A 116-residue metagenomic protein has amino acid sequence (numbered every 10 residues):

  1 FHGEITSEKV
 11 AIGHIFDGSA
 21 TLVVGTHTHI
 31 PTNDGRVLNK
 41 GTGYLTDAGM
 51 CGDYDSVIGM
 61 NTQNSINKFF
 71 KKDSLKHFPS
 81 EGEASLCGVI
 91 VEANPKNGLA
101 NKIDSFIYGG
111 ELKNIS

Functional and structural regions predicted by a protein language model:
H2-G3: Active-site rim beta-loop-alpha module in soluble metabolic enzymes
T6-P79: Conserved beta-sheet core of the metallophosphoesterase superfamily
S65-S116: A short C-terminal boundary segment appended to hydrolase-like catalytic domains
